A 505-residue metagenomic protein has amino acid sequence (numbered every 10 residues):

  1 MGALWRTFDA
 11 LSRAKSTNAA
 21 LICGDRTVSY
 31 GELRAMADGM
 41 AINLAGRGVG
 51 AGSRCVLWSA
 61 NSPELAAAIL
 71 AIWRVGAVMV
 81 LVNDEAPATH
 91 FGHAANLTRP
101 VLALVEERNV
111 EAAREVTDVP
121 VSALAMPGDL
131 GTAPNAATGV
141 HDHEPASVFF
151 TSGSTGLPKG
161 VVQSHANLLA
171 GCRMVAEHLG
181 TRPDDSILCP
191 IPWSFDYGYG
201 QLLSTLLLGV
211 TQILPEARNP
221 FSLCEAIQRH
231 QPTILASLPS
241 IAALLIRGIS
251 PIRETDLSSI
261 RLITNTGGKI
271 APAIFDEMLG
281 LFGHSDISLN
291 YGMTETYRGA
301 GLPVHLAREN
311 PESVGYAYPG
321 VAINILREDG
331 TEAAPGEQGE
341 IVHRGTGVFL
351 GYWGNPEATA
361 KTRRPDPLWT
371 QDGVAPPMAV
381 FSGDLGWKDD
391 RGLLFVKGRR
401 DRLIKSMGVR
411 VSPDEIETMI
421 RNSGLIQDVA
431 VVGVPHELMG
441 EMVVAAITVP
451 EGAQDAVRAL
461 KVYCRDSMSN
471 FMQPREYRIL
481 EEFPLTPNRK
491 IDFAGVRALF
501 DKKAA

Functional and structural regions predicted by a protein language model:
T17, T132-F150, L157, G180-S186: Conserved pre-ATP/AMP-binding loop-to-beta segment of ANL
R26, I42-A86, P190-P192: Conserved AMP-binding/adenylate-forming
S29-G31, A146-A170: Conserved AMP-binding A3 loop
A86, L235, G345, L350-G351 (+4 more regions): AMP-binding/adenylate-forming catalytic core of the ANL superfamily
L169-S186, S194-I234, G248: Conserved AMP-binding/adenylation subdomain of ANL enzymes
P232-S237, I246-N310, A322: Gly/Ser/Thr-rich phosphate-binding loop
A317-G320, T331-L368, V411: Conserved ATP/PPi-binding loop(s) of AMP-dependent carboxylate-activating enzymes
D466-I491: AMP-binding/adenylate-forming catalytic domain of the ANL superfamily
